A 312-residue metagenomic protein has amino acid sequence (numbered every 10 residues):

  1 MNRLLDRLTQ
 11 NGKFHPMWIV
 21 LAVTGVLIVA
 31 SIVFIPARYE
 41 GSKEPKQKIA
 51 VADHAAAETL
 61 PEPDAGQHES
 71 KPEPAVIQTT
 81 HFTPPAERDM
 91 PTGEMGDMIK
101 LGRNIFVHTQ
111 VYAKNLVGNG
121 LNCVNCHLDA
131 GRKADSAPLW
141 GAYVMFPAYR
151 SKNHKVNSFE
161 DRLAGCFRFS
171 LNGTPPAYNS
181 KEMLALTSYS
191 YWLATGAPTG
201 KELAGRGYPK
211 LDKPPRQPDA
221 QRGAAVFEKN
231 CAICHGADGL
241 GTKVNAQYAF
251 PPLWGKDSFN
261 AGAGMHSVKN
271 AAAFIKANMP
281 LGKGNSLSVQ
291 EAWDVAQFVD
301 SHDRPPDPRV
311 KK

Functional and structural regions predicted by a protein language model:
N2-R103, T109, P147-A220: Post-cleavage N-terminal segment of exported redox proteins
K43-P45, D89, L116-L121, R132-K133 (+2 more regions): Short sequence/structural segments immediately N-terminal
E94-A130, P214-F250, V268: Sequence/structural segment immediately N-terminal to covalent heme-attachment motifs in c-type and related
G96-L101, I105, K133-P176, L186 (+1 more regions): Extracytoplasmic electron-transfer domains, predominantly the class I c-type cytochrome c fold
Q110-G118, T174-K181, T199-L203, K283-V289 (+1 more regions): Surface-exposed patches in mature extracellular/periplasmic domains of secreted proteins
Y112-K114, A130-S136, L193-P198, I233 (+1 more regions): Secretory-pathway/luminal and periplasmic proteins that interact with or process carbohydrate-rich
L121, N125, K181, A185-S188 (+1 more regions): Amphipathic alpha-helical interaction segments
V124-K133, Y191, C234-G241, W254 (+2 more regions): Detector for the c-type heme attachment site
